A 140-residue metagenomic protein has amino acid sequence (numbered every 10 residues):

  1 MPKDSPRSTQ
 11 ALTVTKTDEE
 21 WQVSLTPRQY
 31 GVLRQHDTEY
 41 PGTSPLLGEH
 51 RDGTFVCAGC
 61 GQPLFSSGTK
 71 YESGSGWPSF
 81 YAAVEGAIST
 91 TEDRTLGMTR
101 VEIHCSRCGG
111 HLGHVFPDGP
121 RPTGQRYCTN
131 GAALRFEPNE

Functional and structural regions predicted by a protein language model:
K3, L12-E140: A short Gly-Trp-Pro
